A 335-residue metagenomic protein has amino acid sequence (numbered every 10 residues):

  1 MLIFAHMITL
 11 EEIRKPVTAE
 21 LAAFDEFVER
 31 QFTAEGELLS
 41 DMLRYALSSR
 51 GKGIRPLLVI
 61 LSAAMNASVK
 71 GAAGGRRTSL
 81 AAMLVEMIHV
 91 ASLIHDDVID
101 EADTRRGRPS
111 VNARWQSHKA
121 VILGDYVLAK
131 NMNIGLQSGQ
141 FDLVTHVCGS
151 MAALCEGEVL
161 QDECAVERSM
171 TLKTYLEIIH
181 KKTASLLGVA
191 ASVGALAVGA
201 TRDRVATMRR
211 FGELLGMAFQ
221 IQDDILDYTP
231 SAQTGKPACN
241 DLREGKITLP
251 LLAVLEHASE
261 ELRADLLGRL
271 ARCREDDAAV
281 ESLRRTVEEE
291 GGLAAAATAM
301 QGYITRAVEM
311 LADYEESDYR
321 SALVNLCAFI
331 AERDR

Functional and structural regions predicted by a protein language model:
M1-R335: All-alpha prenyltransferase/terpene-synthase fold signal
